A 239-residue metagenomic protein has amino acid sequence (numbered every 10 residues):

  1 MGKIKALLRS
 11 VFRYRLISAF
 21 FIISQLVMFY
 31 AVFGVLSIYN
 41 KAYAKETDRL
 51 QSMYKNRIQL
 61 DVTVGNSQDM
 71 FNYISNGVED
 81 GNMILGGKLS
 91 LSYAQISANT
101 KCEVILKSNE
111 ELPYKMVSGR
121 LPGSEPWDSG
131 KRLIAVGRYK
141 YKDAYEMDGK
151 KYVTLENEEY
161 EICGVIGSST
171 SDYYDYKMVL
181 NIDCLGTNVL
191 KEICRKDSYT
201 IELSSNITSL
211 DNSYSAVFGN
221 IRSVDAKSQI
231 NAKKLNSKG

Functional and structural regions predicted by a protein language model:
M1-Y30: N-terminal Sec/SRP start-transfer signal
L7, V11, A42, K238-G239: Hydrophobic alpha-helical elements at and bordering transmembrane segments of multi-pass membrane proteins
F12, L16, G34-A44: Juxtamembrane transmembrane-helix termini
V27-I38, G239: Hydrophobic alpha-helical membrane-associated segments
N40-S237: Basic-flanked hydrophobic alpha-helices used for secretion and membrane insertion
